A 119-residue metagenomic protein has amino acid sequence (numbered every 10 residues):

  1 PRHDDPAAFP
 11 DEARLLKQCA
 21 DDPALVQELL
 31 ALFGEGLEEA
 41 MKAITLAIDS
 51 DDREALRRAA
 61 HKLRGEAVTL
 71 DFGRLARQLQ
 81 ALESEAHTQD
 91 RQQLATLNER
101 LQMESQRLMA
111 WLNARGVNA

Functional and structural regions predicted by a protein language model:
P1-A119: Two-component system phosphorelay core
